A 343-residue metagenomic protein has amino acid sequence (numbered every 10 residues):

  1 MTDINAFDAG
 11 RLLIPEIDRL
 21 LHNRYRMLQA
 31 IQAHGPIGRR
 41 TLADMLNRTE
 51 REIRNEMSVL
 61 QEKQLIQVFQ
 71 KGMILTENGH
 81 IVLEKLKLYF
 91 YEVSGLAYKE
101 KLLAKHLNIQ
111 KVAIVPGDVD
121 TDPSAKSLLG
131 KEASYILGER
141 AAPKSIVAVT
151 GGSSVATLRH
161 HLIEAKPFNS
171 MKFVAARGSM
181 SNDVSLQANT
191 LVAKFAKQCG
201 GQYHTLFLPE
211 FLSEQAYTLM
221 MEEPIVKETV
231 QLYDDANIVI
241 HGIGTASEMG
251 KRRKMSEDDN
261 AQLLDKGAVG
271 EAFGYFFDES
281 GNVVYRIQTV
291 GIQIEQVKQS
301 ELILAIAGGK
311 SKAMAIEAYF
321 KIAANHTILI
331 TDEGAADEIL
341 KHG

Functional and structural regions predicted by a protein language model:
M1-Y89: Basic, Lys/Arg-rich alpha-helical nucleic-acid-recognition elements, primarily the DNA-binding modules of transcription
T2, L12-D18, N78-V82, E100 (+2 more regions): ATP/nucleoside-binding phosphotransfer catalytic cores, i.e., glycine-rich phosphate-binding loops
T49-E50, V147-T157, M180-S181, G244-S247 (+2 more regions): Gly/Ser/Thr-rich loops at beta-strand to alpha-helix junctions that form or flank small-molecule/cofactor-binding
Q61-P143, H160, A165-F168, V184: HTH-adjacent hinge/linker in prokaryotic transcriptional regulators
K101-K111, N169-A246: Ligand-binding beta-strand-loop-alpha-helix segment within the catalytic cores of soluble metabolic enzymes
I163-K166, M255-N260, A318-N325: Short, solvent-exposed amphipathic alpha-helical segments in soluble enzyme and RNA/protein-processing domains
R253-G281: Gly/Ser/Thr-rich active-site loops/lids in small-molecule metabolic enzymes that frequently grip phosphoryl groups
